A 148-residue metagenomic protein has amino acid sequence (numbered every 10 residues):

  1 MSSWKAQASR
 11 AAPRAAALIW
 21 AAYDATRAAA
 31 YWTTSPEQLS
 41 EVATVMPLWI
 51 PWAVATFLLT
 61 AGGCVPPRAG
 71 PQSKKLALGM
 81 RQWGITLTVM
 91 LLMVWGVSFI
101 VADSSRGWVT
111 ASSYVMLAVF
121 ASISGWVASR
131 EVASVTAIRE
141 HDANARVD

Functional and structural regions predicted by a protein language model:
M1-S2, A137-D148: Short, charged juxtamembrane terminal tails flanking transmembrane helices
M1-Y23: Cytosolic juxtamembrane helix and N-cap/initiation of the first transmembrane helix
A16, L39-F57: A loop-to-helix transmembrane entry motif
A25-A28, V54, M93: Hydrophobic residues within the alpha-helical transmembrane core of Major Facilitator Superfamily
A29-Q38, P67-R68, G96-S105: Juxtamembrane "helix-exit" motif on the non-cytosolic side of transmembrane helices
V65-V89: Loop-to-transmembrane helix junctions at the membrane interface
T86, L92-S113: Membrane-helix boundary connector in multi-pass membrane proteins
L117-E140: Membrane-water interface at the C-terminal end of transmembrane alpha helices
